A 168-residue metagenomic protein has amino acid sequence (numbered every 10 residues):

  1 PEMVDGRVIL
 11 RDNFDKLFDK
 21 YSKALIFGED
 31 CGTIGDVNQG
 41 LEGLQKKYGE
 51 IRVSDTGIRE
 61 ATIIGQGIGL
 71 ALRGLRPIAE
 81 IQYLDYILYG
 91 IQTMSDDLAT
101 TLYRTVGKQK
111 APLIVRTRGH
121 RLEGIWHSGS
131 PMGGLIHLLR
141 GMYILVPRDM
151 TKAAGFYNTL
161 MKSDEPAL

Functional and structural regions predicted by a protein language model:
P1-L168: Thiamine diphosphate
